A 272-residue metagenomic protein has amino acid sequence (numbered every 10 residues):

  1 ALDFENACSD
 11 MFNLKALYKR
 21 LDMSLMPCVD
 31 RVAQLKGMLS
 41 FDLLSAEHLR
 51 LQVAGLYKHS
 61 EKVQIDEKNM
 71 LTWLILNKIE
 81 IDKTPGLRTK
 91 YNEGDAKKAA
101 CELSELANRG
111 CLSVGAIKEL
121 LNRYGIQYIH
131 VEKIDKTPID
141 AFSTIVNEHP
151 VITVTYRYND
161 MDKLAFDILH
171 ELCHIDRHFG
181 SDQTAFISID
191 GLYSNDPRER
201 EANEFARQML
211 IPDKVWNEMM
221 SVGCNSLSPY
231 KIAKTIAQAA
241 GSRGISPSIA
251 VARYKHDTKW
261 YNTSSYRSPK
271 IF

Functional and structural regions predicted by a protein language model:
A1-F272: Active-site hotspot residues in diverse enzymes, especially metal/ion-binding acidic/histidine motifs
